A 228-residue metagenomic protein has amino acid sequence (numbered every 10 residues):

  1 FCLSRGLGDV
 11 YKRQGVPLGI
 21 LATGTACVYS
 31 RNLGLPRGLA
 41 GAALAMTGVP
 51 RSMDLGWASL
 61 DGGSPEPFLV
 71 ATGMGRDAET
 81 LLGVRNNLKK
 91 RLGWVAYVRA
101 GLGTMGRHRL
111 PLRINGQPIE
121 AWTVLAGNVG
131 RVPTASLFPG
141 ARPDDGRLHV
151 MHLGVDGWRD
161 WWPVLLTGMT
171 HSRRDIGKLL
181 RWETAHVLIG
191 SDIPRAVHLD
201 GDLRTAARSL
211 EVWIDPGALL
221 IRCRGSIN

Functional and structural regions predicted by a protein language model:
F1-Y11: Single conserved hydrophobic/aromatic residue that forms the stacking wall/gate of nucleotide- or nucleobase-binding
K12-A126: Catalytic core of DAGKc-family lipid kinases
S52-L55, V98-R99, R107-R113, G130-F138 (+2 more regions): Glycine-rich, charged/polar anion/phosphate-binding loops that engage phosphate groups from diverse ligands
G73, D77, L125-P139, L203: Glycine-rich phosphate/pyrophosphate-binding beta-alpha loops
D77-T80, E120, R131-A135, W158-W161: Short acidic/glycine-rich loop or secondary-structure boundary segments that cap or lie
L88-V95, S136-D160: Gly/Ser/Thr-rich active-site loops/lids in small-molecule metabolic enzymes that frequently grip phosphoryl groups
H108-L110, E120-W122, D144-H149, E183-A185: A generic structural signal for short beta-strands and their flanking turns/coil linkers
G116-P118, R142, H152-N228: ATP/nucleoside-binding phosphotransfer catalytic cores, i.e., glycine-rich phosphate-binding loops
